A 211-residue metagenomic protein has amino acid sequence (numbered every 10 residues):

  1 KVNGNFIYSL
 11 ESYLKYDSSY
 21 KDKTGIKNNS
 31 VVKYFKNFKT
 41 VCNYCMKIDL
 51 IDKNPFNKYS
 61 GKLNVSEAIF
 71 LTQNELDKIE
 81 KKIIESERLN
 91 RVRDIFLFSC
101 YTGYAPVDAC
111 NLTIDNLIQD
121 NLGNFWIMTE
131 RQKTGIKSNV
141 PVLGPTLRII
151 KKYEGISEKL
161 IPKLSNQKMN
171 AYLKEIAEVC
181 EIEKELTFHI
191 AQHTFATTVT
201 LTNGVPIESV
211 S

Functional and structural regions predicted by a protein language model:
K1-Y44: Short, Lys/Arg-enriched alpha-helical recognition elements, typified by the DNA-recognition helix
V2, K33, V92, N166-Q167 (+1 more regions): Short basic/aromatic active-site micro-motif
S18-K27, E87, E183-F188: Short helix/loop segment immediately N-terminal to the Walker
T24-N28, V32-Y34, K47-P106, N203: Basic, Lys/Arg- and aromatic-enriched nucleic-acid-binding interface segment
N43-K53, S99-L122, I207-E208: Short, charged phosphate-coordinating catalytic segments
S60, S66, E75, T102 (+1 more regions): Conserved tyrosine-mediated DNA breakage-rejoining catalytic core shared by Y-recombinases
V65, Q132-E175, E181, T187: C-terminal catalytic core of Y-nucleophile DNA break-rejoin enzymes
L97, Y101, V107-D108, Q192-S211: C-terminal catalytic core of tyrosine-transesterase DNA break-rejoin enzymes
